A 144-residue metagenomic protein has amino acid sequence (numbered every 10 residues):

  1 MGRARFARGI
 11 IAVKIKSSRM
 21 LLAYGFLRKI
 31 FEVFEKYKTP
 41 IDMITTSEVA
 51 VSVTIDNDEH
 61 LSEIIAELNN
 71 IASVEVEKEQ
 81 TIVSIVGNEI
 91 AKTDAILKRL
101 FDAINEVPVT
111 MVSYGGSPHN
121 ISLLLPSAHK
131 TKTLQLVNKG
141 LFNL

Functional and structural regions predicted by a protein language model:
M1-L144: A conserved regulatory-domain signal marking ACT and ACT-like small-molecule sensing domains and adjacent regulatory
